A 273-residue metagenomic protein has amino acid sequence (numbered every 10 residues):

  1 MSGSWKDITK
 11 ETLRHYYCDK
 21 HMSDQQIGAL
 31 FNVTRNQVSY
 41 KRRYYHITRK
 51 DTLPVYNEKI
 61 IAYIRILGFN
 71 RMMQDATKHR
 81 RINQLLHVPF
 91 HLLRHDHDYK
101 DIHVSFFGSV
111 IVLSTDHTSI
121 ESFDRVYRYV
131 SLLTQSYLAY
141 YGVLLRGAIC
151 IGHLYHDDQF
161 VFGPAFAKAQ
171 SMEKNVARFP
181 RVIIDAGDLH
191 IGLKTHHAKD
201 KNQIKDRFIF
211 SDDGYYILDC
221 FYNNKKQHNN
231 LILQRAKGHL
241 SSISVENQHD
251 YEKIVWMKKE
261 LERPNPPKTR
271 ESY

Functional and structural regions predicted by a protein language model:
G3-M22: Short, amphipathic alpha-helical "recognition" segments used to contact nucleic acids or chromatin
K6, V38-L53: Short, solvent-exposed alpha-helical "recognition" segments
Q26-A29: Short alpha-helical "recognition helix" segments of helix-turn-helix
T34-N36, R65: Short coil turns linking two alpha-helices in DNA-binding domains
L53-Y140: Catalytic NTP-binding/metal-coordinating core of nucleotidyl cyclase/transferase enzymes
S109-V110, S114, V143-D157: A short glycine-enriched loop-to-beta-strand structural element that forms part of the catalytic core of nucleotide
L138, G147, I151, K168-D188: Catalytic/regulatory signature loops of cyclic-dinucleotide turnover enzymes and related class III nucleotidyl cyclases
R178-Y273: Intrinsically disordered, glycine/charged-rich C-terminal tails and inter-domain linkers that flank nucleotidyl cyclase
